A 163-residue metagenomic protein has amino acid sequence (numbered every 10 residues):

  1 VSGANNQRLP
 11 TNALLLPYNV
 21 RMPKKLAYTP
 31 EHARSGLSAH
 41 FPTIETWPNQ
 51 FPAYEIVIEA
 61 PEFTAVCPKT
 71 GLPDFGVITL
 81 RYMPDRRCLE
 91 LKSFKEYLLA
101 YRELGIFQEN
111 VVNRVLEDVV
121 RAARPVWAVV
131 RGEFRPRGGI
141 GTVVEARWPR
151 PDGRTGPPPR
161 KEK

Functional and structural regions predicted by a protein language model:
L14-Y18: Short, positively charged and aromatic/hydrophobic N-terminal segments
M22-K163: N-terminal intrinsically disordered, cationic/polar leader segments that include organellar targeting peptides
